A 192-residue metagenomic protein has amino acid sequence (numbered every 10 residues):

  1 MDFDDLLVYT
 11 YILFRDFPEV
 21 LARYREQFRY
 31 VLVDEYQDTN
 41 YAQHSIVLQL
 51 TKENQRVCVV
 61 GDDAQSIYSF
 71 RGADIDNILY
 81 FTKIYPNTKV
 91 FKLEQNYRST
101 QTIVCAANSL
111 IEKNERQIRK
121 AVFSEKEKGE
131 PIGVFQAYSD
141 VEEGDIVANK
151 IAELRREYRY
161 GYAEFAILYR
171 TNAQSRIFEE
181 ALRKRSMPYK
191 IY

Functional and structural regions predicted by a protein language model:
M1-Y80, Q95-S99: Conserved helicase NTPase motor core
E19, Q55, V90, E115-R116: Generic structural signal for secondary-structure transition and capping sites
I67-S69, P188-I191: Short beta-strand->loop structural element characteristic of the AMP-binding/adenylate-forming
T82-I84: ASCE P-loop NTPase helicase motor core
P86-K89, Q95-Y189: Helicase P-loop NTPase motor core
